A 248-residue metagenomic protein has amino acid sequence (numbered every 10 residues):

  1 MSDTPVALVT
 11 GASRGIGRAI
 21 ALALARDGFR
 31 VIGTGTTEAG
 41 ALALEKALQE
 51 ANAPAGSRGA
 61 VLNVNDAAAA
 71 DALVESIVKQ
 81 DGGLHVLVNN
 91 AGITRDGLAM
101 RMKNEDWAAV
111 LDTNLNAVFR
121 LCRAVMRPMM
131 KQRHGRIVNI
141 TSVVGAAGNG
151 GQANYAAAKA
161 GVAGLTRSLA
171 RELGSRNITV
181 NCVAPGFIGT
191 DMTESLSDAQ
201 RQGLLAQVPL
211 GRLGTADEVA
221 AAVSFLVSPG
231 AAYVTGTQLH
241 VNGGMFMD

Functional and structural regions predicted by a protein language model:
S13-R14: Conserved glycine-rich cofactor-binding loop
D27-L44: Conserved glycine-rich Rossmann-like NAD(P)H-binding loop of the short-chain dehydrogenase/reductase
L98-A99, K103-L111, T193, L204: Substrate-binding pocket helix/loop in short-chain dehydrogenase/reductase
C122, A158, T166: Active-site helix of classical SDR
R127, R171-S175, A232: Alpha-helical segment proximal to the catalytic Tyr-Lys
S142: Residue(s) in the substrate-gating loop at a strand-loop-helix junction that position the organic substrate next
G174, T179, V234-G236, N242: Short, small/polar-rich loop/turn modules that mediate ligand/substrate recognition or access, typified
